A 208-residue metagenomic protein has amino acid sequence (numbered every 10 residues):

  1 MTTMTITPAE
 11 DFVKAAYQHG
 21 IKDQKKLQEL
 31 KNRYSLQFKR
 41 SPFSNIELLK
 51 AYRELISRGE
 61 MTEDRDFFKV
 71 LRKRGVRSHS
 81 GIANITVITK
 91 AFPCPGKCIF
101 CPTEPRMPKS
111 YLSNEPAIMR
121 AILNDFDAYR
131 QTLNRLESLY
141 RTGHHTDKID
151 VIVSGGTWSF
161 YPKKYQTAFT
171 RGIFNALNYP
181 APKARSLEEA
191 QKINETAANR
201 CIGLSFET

Functional and structural regions predicted by a protein language model:
M1-I118, I122-Q131, R135-A181: Flexible, acidic/Gly-rich N-terminal and inter-domain linker regions that tether and position cofactor-handling modules
R77, E195-E207: Residue-level signal for functionally critical sites in structured catalytic/ligand-binding pockets
D150-G155, I202-T208: Extended hydrophobic secondary-structure segments that form protein cores and membrane-embedded regions
N175-R200: Short mixed-charge
